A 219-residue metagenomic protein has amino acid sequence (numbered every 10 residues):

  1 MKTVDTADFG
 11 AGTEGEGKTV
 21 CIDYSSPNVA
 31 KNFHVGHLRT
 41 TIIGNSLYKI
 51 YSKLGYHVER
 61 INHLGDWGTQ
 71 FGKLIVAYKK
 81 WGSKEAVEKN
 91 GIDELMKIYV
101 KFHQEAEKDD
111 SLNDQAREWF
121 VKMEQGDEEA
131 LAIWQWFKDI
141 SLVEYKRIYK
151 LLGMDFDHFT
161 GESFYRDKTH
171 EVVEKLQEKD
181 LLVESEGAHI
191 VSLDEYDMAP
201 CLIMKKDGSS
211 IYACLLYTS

Functional and structural regions predicted by a protein language model:
M1-S219: NTP-dependent nucleotidyl-transfer catalytic core
